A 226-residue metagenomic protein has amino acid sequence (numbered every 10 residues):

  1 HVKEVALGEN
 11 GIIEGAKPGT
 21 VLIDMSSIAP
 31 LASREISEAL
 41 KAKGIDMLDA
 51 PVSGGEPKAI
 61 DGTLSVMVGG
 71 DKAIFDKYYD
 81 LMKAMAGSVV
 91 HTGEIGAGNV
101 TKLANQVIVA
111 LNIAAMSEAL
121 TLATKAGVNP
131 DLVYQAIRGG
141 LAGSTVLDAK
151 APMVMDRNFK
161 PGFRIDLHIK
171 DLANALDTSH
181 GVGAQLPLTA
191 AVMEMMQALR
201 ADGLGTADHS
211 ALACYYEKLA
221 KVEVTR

Functional and structural regions predicted by a protein language model:
H1-E9: Glycine/threonine-rich flexible loop motifs
V5-A6, L22, S27-Q106, A110: Rossmann-fold dinucleotide-binding core
I12-P18: Short, conserved loop/helix-junction motifs that constitute active-site signature segments in enzyme catalytic cores
D61-G69, V90, E94-A126, Q135-A149 (+2 more regions): Active-site-proximal catalytic alpha-helix in oxidoreductases
I95, N99, G143-S210, Y215-Y216 (+1 more regions): Interdomain hinge/lid region at the active-site interface of Rossmann-like NAD(P)-dependent oxidoreductases
N129-R138, A190-E194: Beta-strand segments within the central parallel beta-sheet cores of soluble alpha/beta enzyme folds
